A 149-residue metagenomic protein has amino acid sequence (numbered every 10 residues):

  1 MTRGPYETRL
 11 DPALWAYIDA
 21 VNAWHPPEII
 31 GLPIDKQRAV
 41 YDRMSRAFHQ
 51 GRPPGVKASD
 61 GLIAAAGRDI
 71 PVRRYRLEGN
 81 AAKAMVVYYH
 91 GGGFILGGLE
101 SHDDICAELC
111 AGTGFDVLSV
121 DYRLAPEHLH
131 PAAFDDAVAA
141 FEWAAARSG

Functional and structural regions predicted by a protein language model:
M1-L77: A glycine/proline-hinged amphipathic helix-loop "lid/cap" segment that gates access to hydrophobic ligand pockets
Y75, Y88, S119: Conserved beta-strand segments that form the floor/walls of ligand-binding pockets within enzyme and binding domains
A82-G92: Short beta-strand element of the alpha/beta-hydrolase
M85, G114-D116: Structural signature of beta-strand start/N-cap positions in the alpha/beta core of ABC transporter nucleotide-binding
H90-G93, Y122-L124: Conserved phosphate-binding and hydrolysis motifs of nucleotide-dependent enzymes
G98-L99, I105, L118-G149: Catalytic nucleophile-loop/oxyanion-hole region of alpha/beta-hydrolase and closely related hydrolase-like folds
